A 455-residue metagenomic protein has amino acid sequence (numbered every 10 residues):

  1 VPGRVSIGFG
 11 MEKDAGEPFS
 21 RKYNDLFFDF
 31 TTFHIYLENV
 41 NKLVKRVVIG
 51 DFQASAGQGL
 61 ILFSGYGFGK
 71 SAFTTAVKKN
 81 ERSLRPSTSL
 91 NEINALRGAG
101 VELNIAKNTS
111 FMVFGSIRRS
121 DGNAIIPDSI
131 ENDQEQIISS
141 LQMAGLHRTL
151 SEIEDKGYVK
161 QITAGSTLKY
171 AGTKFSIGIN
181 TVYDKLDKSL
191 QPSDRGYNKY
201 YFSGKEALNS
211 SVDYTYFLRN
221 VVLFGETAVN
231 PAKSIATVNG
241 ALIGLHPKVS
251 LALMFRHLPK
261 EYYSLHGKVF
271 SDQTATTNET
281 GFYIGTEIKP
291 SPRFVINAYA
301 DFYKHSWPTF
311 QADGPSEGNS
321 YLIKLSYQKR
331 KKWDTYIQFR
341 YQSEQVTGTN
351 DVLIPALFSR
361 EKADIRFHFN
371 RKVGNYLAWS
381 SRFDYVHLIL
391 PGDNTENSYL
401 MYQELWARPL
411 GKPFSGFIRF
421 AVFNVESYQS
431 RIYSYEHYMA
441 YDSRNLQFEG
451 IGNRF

Functional and structural regions predicted by a protein language model:
V1-V40: Duplex nucleic acid-engaging cores and interfaces of nucleic-acid transaction enzymes
P2, E12, T32, L96 (+2 more regions): Exposed, low-structure sequence patches enriched in small/polar residues
F19-R21, G59-L62, I235-V238, G392-D393: A short acidic (Asp/Glu
N24-D121, L245-S264, P409-Y428: Outer membrane beta-barrel
G57-G59, M112, D121-A124, G178 (+2 more regions): Short helix/loop capping segments that flank catalytic or ligand/cofactor-binding pockets
F68-K79, D128-T149, H437-D442: Surface-exposed loop/turn segments flanking beta-strands in extracellular/periplasmic regions
N80-R85, H147-E152, Q161-I162: Flexible glycine/proline-enriched surface loops and loop-helix/loop-strand junctions
I93-H147, G157-V159, G165-K169: Aromatic- and glycine-enriched pocket-lining scaffold segments that form the walls of small-molecule binding clefts
